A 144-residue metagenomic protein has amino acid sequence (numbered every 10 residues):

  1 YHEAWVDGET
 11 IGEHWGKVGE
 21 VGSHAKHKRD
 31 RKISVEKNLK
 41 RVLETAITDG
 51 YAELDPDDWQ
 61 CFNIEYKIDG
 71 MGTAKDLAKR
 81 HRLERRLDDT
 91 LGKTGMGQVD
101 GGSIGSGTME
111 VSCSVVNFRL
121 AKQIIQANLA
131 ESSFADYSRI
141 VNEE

Functional and structural regions predicted by a protein language model:
Y1-E9, R41-T48, N63, K67-D89: Short N-terminal "domain-start" leader segments that mark the transition from disordered tails or signal peptides into
H2-A25, R85-S106: Short aromatic-glycine-(Arg/Gly/Cys) micro-motifs in beta-strand/loop hairpins
E20-S34, M109-V115: A short, exposed loop/beta-hairpin motif centered on an aromatic-Gly-Thr core
D30-T48, K122-A130: A short, charged, amphipathic alpha-helix used as a generic interaction element across diverse proteins
Y51-W59: Intrinsically disordered, low-complexity charged/polar segments
A52-E53, E131-E144: Conserved short beta-strand edge segments in small beta-sheet-based binding/regulatory domains
W59-M71, G101-S112: Short glycine-rich, basic-tinged beta-strand/loop micro-motifs
T94-I124: Short, intrinsically disordered low-complexity segments
